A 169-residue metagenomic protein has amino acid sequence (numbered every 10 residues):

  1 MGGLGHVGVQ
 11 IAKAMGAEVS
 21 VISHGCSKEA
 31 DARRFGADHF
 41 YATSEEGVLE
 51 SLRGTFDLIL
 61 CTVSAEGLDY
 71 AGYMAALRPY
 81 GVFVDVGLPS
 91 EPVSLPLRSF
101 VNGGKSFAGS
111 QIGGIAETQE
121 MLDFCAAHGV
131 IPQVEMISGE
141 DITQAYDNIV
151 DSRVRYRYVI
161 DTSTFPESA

Functional and structural regions predicted by a protein language model:
M1-E45: Mid-domain Rossmann-like dinucleotide-binding core that forms the NAD(H)/NADP(H) cofactor-binding site
G25-C26, P89, G113: Residues in the short beta-alpha loop(s) of Rossmann-like NAD(P)-binding domains
E45, V63-S64, G87-L88: Short glycine-/small-residue-rich Rossmann-like dinucleotide-binding loops
E50-D57: A short acidic, Gly/Pro-enriched loop at the edge of an enzyme's catalytic core that lines a small-molecule cofactor
I59-L60, V84: N-terminal Rossmann-like NAD(P) cofactor-binding module of classical short-chain dehydrogenase/reductase
A71, I115-A169: C-terminal hydrophobic helical "lid"/dimerization subdomain of Rossmann-like NAD(P)H-dependent oxidoreductases
L77-P79: Helix-to-beta-strand junctions that scaffold the AdoMet/dcAdoMet cofactor pocket in Class I SAM-dependent enzymes
V82-V84, L95-E135: Rossmann-fold dehydrogenase core element
